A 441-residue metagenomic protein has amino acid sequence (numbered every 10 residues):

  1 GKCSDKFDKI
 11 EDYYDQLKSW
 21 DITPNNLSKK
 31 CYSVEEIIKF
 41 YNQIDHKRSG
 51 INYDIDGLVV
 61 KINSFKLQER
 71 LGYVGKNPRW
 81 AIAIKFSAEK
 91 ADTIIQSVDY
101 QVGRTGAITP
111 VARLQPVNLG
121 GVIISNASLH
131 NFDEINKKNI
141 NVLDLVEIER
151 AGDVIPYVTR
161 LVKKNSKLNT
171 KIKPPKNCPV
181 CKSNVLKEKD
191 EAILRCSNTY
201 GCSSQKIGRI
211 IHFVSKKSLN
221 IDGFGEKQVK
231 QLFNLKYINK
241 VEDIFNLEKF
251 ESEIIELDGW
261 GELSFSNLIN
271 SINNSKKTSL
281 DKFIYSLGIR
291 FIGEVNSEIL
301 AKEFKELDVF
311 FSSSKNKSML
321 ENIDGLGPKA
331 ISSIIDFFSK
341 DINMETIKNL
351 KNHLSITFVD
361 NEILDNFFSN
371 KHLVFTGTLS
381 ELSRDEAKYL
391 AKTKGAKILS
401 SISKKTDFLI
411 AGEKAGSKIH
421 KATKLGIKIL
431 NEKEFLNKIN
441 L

Functional and structural regions predicted by a protein language model:
G1-F86, K90-T93, L300-E303, L307-S312: Extended, domain-scale alpha-helical bundle/helix-rich regions
N42-Q43, L119-D133: Short, structured beta-strand/loop micro-motifs enriched in basic residues and often containing a Trp
F65, I148-D153, T378, K414: Short, surface-exposed secondary-structure boundary micro-motifs
G72-V98, V162-V185, L268-S271, D341-N370: Long, charged amphipathic helices and adjacent flexible linkers at domain junctions
G121, N139-N141, I238: Short, well-ordered loop/turn sites that connect or cap secondary structure elements
L143-L145, A422: Loop/turn positions that initiate beta-strands
V146-S332: Structural signature for extended repeat/solenoid scaffolds and their inter-repeat hinge/linker regions, spanning
N246, E256-L441: DNA strand-break repair and replication-stress modules
